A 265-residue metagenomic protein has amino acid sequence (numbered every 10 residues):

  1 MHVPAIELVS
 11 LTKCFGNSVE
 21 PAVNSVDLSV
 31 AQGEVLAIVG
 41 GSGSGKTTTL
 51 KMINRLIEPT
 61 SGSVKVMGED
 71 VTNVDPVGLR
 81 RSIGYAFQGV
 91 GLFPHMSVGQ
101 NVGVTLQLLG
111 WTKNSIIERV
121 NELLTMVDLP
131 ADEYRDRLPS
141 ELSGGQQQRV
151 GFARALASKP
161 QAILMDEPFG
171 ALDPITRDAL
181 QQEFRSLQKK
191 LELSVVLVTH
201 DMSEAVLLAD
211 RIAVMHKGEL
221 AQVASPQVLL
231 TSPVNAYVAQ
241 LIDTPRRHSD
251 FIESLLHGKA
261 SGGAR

Functional and structural regions predicted by a protein language model:
V39-G41: The feature captures the beta-strand-to-loop junction immediately N-terminal to the Walker
N54: Helix-to-loop junction immediately C-terminal to a conserved catalytic motif
Q107, N114-E133, S186: Conserved ABC ATPase "signature" region
R137-L142, Q146: Conserved ABC ATPase signature
K159: Conserved catalytic motifs of ABC-family nucleotide-binding domains
V223-A224, S232: ABC ATPase "signature
